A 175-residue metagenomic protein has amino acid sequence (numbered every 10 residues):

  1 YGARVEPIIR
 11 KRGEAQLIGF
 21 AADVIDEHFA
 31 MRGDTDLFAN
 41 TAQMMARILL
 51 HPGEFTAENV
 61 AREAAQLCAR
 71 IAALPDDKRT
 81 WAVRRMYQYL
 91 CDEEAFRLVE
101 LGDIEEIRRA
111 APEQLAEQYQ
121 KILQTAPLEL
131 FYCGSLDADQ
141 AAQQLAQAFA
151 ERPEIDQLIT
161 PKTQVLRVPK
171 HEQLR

Functional and structural regions predicted by a protein language model:
Y1-R47, A69, T80-E105, P127-C133: M16 family metallopeptidases and their MPP-like homologs
F29-M31, Q118, Q140-A141, P153: Short helix/loop capping segments that flank catalytic or ligand/cofactor-binding pockets
A42, A61-A64, P112, A142: Extracytoplasmic/secreted envelope proteins and their assembly/folding machinery, especially bacterial periplasmic
M44, I48-A72, I159-R167: Acidic/histidine-enriched alpha-helical segments
A46-H51, A72, D76, Q120 (+2 more regions): Sec-exported extracytoplasmic/periplasmic mature domains
F96, E105-E106, Q124-T125, E129-R175: An aromatic/glycine/proline-enriched structural segment found at the starts of mature extracellular/organellar domains
A110, Q118, Y132-G134: Short His-Asn-centered micro-motif
